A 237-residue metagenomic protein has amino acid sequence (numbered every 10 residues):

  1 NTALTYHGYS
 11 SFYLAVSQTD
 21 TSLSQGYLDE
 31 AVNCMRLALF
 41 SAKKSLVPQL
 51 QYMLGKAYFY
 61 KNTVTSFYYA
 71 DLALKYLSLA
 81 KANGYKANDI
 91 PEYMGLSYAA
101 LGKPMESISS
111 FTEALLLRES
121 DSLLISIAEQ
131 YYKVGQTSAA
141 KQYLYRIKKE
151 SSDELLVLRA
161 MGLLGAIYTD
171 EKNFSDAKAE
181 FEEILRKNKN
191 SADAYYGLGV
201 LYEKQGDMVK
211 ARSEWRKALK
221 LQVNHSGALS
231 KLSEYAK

Functional and structural regions predicted by a protein language model:
N1-T2, S45-P48, A87-D89, D121-L123 (+3 more regions): Helix-start (N-cap) detector for alpha-helical repeat units in TPR-like alpha-solenoids, especially tetratricopeptide
Y6, M53, Y93, S126 (+3 more regions): Canonical tetratricopeptide repeat
Y13, Y60, A100, K133-V134 (+4 more regions): Register position in tetratricopeptide repeats
A38, L79-A80, E113-A114, R146-E150 (+2 more regions): Canonical positions in the second alpha-helix
I125-S138, Q142-R186: Alpha-helical adaptor scaffolds
